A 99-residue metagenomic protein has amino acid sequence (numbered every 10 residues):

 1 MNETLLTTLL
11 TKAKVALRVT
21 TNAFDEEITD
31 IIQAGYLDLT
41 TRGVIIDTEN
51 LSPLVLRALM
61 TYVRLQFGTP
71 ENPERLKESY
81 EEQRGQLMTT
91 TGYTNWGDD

Functional and structural regions predicted by a protein language model:
M1-A16: Short, intrinsically disordered N-terminal pre-domain segments
N2, V19-F24, D47-D99: Short loop/turn elements at secondary-structure junctions
L10, F24-Y36: Short, well-structured alpha-helical segments
A34-E49: Short amphipathic alpha-helical segments and their helix-coil junctions
